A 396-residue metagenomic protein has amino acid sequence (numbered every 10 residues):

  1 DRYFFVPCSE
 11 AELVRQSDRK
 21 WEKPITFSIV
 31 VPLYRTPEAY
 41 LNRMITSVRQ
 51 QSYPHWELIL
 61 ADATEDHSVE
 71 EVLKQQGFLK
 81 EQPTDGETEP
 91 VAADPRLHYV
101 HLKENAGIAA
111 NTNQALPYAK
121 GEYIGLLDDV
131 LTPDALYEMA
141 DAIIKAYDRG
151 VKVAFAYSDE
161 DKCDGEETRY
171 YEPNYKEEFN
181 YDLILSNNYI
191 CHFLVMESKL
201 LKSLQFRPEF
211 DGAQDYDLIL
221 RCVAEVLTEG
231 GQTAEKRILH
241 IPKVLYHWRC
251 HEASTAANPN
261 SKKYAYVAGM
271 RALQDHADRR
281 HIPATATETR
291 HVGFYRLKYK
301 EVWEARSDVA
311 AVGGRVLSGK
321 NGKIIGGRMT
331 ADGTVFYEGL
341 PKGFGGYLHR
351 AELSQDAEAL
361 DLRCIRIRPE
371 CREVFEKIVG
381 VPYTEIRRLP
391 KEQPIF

Functional and structural regions predicted by a protein language model:
D1-S47, E288-S307: N-proximal low-complexity "stem/linker" segments adjacent to membrane-targeting elements
T46-H55: Short, acidic, metal-binding catalytic loop of nucleotide-sugar glycosyltransferases
P54, D62-E71, D128, T132 (+1 more regions): A conserved acidic beta->alpha catalytic loop
L102-A119: Glycine-rich, basic loop-to-helix element that forms the pyrophosphate-binding segment of sugar-nucleotide handling
P117, C163, Y170-L200, D211 (+3 more regions): A recurrent flexible, glycine/aromatic-enriched loop bordering the glycosyltransferase active site that acts as
I124: Short aromatic/hydrophobic "clamp" motif used to bind/position activated sugar donors
D134-Y170, E235, W303-T334: Conserved donor NDP-sugar-binding/catalytic core segment of glycosyltransferases
N180-V267, R271, D361-L362, E376-Y383: Conserved nucleotide-sugar donor-binding catalytic segment
